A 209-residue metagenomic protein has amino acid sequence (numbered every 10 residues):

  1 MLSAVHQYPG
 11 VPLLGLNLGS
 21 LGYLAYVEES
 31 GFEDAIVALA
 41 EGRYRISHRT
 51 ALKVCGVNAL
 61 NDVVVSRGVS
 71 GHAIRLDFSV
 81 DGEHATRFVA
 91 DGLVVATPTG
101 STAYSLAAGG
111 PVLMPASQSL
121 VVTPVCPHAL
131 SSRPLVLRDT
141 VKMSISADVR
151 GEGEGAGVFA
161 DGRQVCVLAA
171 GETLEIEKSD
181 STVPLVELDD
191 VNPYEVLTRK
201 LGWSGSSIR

Functional and structural regions predicted by a protein language model:
M1-V11, V37, G42-Y44: N-terminal glycine-/serine-/threonine-rich phosphate-binding loop
Q7-V11, E29-D34, G109-Q118: A glycine- and small-aliphatic-rich helix-loop capping segment at beta-alpha/alpha-beta transitions that lines
L14-L16: Hydrophobic/aromatic beta-strand patches that form the interior of the parallel beta-sheet core in alpha/beta enzyme
L18-L21, P127: Short, acidic/turn-prone active-site loops that include or flank metal/cofactor- and phosphate-binding residues
S20-G92: Catalytic core of DAGKc-family lipid kinases
V57, V65, S70, D81-H84 (+1 more regions): ATP/nucleoside-binding phosphotransfer catalytic cores, i.e., glycine-rich phosphate-binding loops
F78, G100, V158: Short aromatic-centered micro-motifs
H84-S131: Gly/Ser/Thr-rich active-site loops/lids in small-molecule metabolic enzymes that frequently grip phosphoryl groups
